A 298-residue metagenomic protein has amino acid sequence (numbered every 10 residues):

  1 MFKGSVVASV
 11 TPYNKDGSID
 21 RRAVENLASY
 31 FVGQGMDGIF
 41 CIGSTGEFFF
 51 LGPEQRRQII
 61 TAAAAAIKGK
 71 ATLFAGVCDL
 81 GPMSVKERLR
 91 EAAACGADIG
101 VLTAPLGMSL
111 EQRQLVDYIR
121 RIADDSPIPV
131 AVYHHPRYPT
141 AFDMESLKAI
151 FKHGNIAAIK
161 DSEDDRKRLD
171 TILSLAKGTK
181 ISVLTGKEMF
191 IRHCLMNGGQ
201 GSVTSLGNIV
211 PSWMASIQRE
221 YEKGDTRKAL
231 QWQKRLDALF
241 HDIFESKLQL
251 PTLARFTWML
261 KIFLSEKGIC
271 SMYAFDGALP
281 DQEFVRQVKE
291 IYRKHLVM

Functional and structural regions predicted by a protein language model:
M1-P139: Active-site beta->alpha loop and helix N-cap motifs at the rims of alpha/beta catalytic domains
V6-T11, Q34-M36, V210-M298: C-terminal alpha-helical cap/extension of soluble enzyme domains
V24, I60, V85, I119 (+4 more regions): A general structural signal for well-ordered alpha-helical segments in protein cores
Q34, Q58, A62-I67, E91 (+7 more regions): Alpha-helical structural signal in soluble globular domains
F50-L51, V85, E111-Q112, F142 (+4 more regions): Short Asp/Glu-rich motifs
D124, Y138-F244: Catalytic alpha/beta core domains of metabolic enzymes, predominantly
V132-H134, N155-I156, C270, F275: Glycine-rich phosphate-binding "P-loop"
